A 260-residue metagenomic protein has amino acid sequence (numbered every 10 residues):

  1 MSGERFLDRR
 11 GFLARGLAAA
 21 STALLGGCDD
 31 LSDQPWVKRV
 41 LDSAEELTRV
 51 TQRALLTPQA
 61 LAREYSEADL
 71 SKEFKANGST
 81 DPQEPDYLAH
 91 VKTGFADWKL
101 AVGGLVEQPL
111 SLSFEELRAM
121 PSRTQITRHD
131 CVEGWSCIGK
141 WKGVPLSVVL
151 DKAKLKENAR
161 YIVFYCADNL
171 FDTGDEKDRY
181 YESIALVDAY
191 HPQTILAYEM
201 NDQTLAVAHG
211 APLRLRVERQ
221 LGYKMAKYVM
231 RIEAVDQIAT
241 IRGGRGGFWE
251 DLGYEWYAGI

Functional and structural regions predicted by a protein language model:
M1-L7, G11, A18-G26: N-terminal secretory signal peptides
F12-L13, V102: Short low-polarity hydrophobic stretches
R15-A18, K152: Residues within well-ordered alpha-helical secondary structure of globular protein domains
L31-I260: Structured, non-membrane catalytic/scaffold regions adjacent to prosthetic-group chemistry
